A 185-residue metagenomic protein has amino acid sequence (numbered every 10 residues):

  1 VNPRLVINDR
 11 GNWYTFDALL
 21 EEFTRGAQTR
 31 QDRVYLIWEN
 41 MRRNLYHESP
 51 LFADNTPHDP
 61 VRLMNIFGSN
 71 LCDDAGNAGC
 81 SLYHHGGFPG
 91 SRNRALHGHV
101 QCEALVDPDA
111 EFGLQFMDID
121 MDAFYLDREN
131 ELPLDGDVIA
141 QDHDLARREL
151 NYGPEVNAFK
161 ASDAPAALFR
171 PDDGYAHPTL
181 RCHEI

Functional and structural regions predicted by a protein language model:
V1-F67: Secondary-structure boundary elements
L19-E22, V34, W38, N55 (+3 more regions): Generic ordered-secondary-structure signal
T29-Y35, H85-S91, P108-L114: Loop/turn elements at helix/coil->beta-strand transitions in domains of secreted/extracellular proteins
R30, G68, C72, Y175: Aromatic-acidic/polar surface patches that form glycan- and anion
H47-D107: Active-site neighborhood of thiol-dependent amide/isopeptide-bond enzymes
L96, A104-I185: His-Asp-centered catalytic microenvironments across diverse enzyme cores, prominently the transglutaminase-like
